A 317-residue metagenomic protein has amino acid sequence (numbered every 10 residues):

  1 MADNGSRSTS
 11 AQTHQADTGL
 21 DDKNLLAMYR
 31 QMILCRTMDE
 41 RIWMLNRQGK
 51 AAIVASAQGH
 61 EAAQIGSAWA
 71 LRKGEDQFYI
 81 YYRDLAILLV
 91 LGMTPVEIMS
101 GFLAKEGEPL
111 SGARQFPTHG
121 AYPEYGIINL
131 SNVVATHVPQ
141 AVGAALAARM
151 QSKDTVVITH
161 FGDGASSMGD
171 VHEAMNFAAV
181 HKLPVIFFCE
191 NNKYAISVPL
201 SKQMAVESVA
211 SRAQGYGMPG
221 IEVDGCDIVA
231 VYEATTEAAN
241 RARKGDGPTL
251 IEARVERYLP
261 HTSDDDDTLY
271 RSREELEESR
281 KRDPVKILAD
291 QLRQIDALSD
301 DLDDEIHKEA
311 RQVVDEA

Functional and structural regions predicted by a protein language model:
M1-A63, W69, L259, D264-T268 (+1 more regions): Conserved acidic/glycine
L25-A27, L71-K73, A113, K244-D246: A generic structural signal for short, non-catalytic loop/turn and secondary-structure boundary residues
T37-E40, M44-H181, P199-A205, A210 (+1 more regions): Cofactor-binding active-site loop characterized by glycine-rich and histidine/acidic residues
I127-E316: Glycine-rich ThDP/TPP pyrophosphate-binding loop and its adjacent helix/strand module within ThDP-dependent enzymes
